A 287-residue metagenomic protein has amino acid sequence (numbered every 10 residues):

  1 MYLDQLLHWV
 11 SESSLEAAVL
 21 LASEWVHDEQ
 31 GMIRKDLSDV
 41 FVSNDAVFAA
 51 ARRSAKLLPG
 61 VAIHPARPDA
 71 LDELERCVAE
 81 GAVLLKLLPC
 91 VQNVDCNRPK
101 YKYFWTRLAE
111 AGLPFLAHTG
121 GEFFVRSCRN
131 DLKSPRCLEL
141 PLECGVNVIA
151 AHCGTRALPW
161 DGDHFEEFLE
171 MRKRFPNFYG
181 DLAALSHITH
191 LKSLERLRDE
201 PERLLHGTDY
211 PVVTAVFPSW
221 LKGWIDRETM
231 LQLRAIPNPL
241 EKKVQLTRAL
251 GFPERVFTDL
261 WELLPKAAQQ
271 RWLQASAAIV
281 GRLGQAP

Functional and structural regions predicted by a protein language model:
M1-L6, L37-A46, D131-R136, D163-F168 (+1 more regions): Well-ordered, non-membrane alpha-helical segments in soluble/globular domains
M1-S23, H27-S38, R255, D259-L260 (+1 more regions): An N-terminally biased module of ancient metal coordination in phosphate/nucleic-acid-related enzymes
A17-L20, L58-V61, L85-L87, F115-A117 (+3 more regions): Hydrophobic faces of well-ordered beta-strands that scaffold small-molecule active sites in alpha/beta enzyme cores
S23, H64, C90, G120 (+3 more regions): An acidic- and aromatic-residue-enriched active-site/binding cleft used to recognize and process polar
E24-N130: Active-site gating/metal-coordination segments in enzymes
P68-V78, N97-K102, R126-L142, L158-R172 (+1 more regions): Distinct, well-ordered alpha-helical segments
A79-L85, R107-P114, E143-V148, R174-F178 (+2 more regions): Glycine-enriched alpha-helix->loop->beta-strand junction motifs that scaffold or abut catalytic
G154-P287: H/E-rich (His + Asp/Glu) clusters that bind or coordinate divalent metals
